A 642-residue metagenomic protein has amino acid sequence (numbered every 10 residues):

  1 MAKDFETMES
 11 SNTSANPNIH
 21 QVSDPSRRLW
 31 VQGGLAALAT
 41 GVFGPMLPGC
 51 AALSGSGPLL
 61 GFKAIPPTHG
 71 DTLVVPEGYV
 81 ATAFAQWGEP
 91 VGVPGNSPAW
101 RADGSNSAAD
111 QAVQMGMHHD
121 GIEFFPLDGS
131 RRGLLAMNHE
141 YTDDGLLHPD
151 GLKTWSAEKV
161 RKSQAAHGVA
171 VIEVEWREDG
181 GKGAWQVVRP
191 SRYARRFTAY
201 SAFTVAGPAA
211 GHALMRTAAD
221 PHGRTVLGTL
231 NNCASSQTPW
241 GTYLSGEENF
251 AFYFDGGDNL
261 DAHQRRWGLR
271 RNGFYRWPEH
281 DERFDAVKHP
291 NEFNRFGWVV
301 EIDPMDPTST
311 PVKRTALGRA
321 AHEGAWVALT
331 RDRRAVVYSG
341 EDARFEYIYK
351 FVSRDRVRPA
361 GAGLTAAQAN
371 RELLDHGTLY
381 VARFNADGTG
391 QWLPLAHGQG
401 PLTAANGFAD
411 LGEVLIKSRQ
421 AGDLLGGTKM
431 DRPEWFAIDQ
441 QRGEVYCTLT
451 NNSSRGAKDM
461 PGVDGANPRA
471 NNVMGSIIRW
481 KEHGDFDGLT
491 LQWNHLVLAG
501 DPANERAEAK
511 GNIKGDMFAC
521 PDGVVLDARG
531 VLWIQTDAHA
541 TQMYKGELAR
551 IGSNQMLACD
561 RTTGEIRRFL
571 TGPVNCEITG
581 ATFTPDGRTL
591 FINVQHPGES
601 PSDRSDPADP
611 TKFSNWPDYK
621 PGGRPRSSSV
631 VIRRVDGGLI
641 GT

Functional and structural regions predicted by a protein language model:
M1-S26: N-terminal secretory signal peptides
N16-H20, G33-A36, T40-T642: Conserved small-residue
